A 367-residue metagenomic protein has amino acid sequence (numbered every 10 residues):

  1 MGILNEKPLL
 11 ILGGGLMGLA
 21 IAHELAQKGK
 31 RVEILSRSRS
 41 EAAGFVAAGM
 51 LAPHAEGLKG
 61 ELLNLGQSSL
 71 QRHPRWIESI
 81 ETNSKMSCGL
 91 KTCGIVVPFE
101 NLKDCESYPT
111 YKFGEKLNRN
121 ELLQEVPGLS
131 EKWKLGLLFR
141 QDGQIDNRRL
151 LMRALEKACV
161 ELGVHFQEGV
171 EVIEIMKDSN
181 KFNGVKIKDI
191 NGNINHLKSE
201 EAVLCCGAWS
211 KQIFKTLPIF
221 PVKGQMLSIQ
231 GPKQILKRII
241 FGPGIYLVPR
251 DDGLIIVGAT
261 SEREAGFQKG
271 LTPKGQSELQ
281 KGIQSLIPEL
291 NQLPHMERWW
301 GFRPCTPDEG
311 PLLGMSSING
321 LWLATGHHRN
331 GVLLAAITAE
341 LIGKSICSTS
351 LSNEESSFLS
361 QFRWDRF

Functional and structural regions predicted by a protein language model:
K7-E33: N-terminal Rossmann-like FAD-binding beta1-loop-alpha1 element of flavoenzymes
A20-K28, R37, G49-L51, M86-K91 (+1 more regions): Active-site substrate-recognition segment that forms the wall of the catalytic cavity or substrate channel
G49-G128, K134, G282: Dinucleotide-binding Rossmann-like beta1-alpha1 core, especially the glycine-rich loop that anchors the ADP
N64-Q67, K103, L138-K157, G270-G275 (+1 more regions): Short beta-strand to alpha-helix junction loop
M86-V96, F113-L162, T260-A265, G320 (+1 more regions): Helix-loop-beta segment of a Rossmann-like dinucleotide-binding subdomain
L137-E201, C205: Helical element adjacent to the flavin cofactor pocket in flavoenzyme catalytic cores
E289, L293-F367: C-terminal catalytic lobe of FAD-dependent flavoproteins
